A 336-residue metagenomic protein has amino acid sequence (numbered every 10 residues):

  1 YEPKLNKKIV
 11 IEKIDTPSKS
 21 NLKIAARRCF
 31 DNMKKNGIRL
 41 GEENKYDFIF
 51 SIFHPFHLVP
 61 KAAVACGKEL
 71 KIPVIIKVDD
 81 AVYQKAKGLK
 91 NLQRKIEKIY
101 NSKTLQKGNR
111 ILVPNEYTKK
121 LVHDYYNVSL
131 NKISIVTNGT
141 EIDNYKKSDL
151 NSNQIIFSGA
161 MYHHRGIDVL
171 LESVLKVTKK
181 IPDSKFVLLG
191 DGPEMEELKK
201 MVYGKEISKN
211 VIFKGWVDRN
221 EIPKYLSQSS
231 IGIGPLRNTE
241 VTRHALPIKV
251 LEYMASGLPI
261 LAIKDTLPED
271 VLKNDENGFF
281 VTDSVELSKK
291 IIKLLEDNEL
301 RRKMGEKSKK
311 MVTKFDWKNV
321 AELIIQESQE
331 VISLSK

Functional and structural regions predicted by a protein language model:
I38, L58, A65-L70, V82 (+1 more regions): Membrane-proximal helix-turn-helix segments that form the acceptor-binding/catalytic region of lipid-linked
I38-L58, I72-I75: Short N-terminal targeting/anchoring amphipathic segment
N109, L226-R243, L258-P259: Acidic donor-binding loop of glycosyltransferase active sites
L112, K147-V174, V187: Conserved donor-binding/catalytic core segment of Leloir-type glycosyltransferases
Y117, N138-G139: Carbohydrate-associated surface elements
E196-P223: Nucleotide-activated donor-binding/catalytic signature segment of Leloir-type glycosyltransferases, i.e., the conserved
N274-V285, K293-E299: Conserved acidic donor-binding segment of nucleotide-sugar-dependent glycosyltransferases
K293, L300-K314, L323-Q326, E330: A short, well-ordered alpha-helix in the C-terminal region of glycosyltransferases
